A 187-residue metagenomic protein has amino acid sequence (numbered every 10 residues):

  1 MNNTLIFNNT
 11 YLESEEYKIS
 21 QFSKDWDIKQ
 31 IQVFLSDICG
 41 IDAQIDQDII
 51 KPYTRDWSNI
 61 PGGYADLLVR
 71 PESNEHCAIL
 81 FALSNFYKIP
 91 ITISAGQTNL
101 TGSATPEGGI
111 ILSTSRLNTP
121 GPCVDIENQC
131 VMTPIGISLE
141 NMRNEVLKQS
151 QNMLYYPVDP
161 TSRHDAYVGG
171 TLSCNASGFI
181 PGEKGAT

Functional and structural regions predicted by a protein language model:
M1-T187: Noncatalytic alpha-helical scaffold of FAD-dependent oxidoreductases
